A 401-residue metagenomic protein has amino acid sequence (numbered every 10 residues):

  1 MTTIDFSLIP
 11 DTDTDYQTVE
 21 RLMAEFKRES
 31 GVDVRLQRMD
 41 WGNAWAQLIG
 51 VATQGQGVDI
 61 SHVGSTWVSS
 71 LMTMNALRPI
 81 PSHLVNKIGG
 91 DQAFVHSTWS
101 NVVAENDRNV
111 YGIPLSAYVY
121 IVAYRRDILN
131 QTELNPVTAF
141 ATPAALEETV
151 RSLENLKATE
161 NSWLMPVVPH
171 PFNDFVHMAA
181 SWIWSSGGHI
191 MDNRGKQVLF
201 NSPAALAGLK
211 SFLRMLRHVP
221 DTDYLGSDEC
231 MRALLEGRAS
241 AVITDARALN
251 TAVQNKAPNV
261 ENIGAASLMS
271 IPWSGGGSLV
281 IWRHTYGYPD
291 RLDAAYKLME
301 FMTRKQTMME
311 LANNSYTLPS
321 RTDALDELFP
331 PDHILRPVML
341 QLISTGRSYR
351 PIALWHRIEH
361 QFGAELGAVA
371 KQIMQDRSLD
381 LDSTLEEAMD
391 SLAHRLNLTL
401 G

Functional and structural regions predicted by a protein language model:
T2-T3, V34, S344-G401: Conserved C-terminal helix/tail region of periplasmic/extracytoplasmic solute-binding proteins
E25, E29-V95, Q131-E133, S240-A241 (+1 more regions): Extracytoplasmic "Venus flytrap"/periplasmic binding protein-like
E29, T132, R217-P220, Q254-L318 (+3 more regions): Extracytoplasmic/periplasmic substrate-recognition and gating elements
S65-I121, F175, N262: Hinge/lid segment of periplasmic solute-binding proteins
S82-F94, A139, L164-N173, S186-A207 (+3 more regions): Short, solvent-exposed loop/beta-turn-alpha elements that line the ligand-binding surface or hinge of extracytoplasmic
N106-L115, A145-Q197, A239: Extracytoplasmic/periplasmic solute-binding protein
T149-S152, G188, N193-Y224: Glycine-centered hinge/linker elements that transmit conformational signals in sensory and ligand-binding systems
V260-E261, A312-A364, A368: Long, aromatic- and glycine/proline-rich binding clefts that accommodate carbohydrate-like moieties
